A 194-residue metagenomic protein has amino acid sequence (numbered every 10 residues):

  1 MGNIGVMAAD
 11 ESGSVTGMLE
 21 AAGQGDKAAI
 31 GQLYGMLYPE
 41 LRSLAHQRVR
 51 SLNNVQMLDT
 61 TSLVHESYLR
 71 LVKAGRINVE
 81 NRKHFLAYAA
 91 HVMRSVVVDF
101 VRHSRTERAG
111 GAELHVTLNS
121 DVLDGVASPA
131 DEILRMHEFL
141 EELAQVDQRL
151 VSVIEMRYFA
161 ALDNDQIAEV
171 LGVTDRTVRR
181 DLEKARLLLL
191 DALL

Functional and structural regions predicted by a protein language model:
M1-L194: Intrinsic, short, N-terminal disordered tails of RNA polymerase sigma-factor systems
